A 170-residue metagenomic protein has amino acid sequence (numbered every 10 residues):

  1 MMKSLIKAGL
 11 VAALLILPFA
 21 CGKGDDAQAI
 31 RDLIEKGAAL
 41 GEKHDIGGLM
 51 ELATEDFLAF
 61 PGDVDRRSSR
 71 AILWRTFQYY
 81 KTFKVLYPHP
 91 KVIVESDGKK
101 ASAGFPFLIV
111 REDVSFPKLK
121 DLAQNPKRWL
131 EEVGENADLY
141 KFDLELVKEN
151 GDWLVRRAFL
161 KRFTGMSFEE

Functional and structural regions predicted by a protein language model:
M1-L10: Bacterial N-terminal signal peptides that target proteins for export
G9-P18: Bacterial N-terminal signal peptides
A20-K43, E51-E55, A71-I72: Short, low-complexity N-terminal intrinsically disordered segments enriched in polar/charged residues
K23, K100-S102, P126-E170: Short beta-strand edge/turn micro-motifs at domain boundaries
M50-V64: Short, solvent-exposed secondary-structure junction/capping segments
A53, F107-I109, F159-R162: Short beta-strand segments enriched in hydrophobic/aromatic residues within well-folded beta-rich domains
A71-E132: Surface-exposed, charged secondary-structure patches
